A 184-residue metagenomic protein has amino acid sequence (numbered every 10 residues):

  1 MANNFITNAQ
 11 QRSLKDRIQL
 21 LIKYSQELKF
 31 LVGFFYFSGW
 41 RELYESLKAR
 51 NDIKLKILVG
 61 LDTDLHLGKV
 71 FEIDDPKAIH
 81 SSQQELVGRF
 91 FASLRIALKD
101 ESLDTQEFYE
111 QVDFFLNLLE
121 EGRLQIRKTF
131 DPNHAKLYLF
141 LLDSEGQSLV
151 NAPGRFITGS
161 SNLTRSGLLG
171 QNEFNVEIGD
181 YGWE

Functional and structural regions predicted by a protein language model:
M1-E184: PLD/PLD-like phosphodiesterase catalytic module centered on the HKD motif
